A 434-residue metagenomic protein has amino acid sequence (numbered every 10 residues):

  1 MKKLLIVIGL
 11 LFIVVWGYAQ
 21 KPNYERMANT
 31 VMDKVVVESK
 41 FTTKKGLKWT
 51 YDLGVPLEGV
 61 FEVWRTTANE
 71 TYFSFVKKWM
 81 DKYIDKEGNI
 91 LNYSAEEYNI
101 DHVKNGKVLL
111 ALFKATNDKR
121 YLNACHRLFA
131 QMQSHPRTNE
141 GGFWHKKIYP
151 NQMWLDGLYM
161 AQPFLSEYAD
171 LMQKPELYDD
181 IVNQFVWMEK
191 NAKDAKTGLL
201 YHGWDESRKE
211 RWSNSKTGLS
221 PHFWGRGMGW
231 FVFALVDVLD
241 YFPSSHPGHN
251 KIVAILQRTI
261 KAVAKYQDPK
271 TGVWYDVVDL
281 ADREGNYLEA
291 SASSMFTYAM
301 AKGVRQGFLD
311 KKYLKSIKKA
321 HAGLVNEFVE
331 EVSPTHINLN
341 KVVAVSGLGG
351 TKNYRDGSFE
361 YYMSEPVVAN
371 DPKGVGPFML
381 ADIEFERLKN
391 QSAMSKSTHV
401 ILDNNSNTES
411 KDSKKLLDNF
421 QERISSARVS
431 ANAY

Functional and structural regions predicted by a protein language model:
M1-P22, S425-Y434: Bacterial Sec-dependent N-terminal signal peptides
P22-G54, T66-F73, K82-I100, G106-V108 (+8 more regions): CBM-like carbohydrate-recognition segments
T30, K34, G59-E62, K82 (+12 more regions): Alpha-helical scaffold segments in carbohydrate-active enzymes
E58-F61, N99-L112, F143-G157, G198-F223 (+2 more regions): Carbohydrate-binding/catalytic loop surfaces
T67, Y168-D179, V238-N250, G303-K311: Inter-helical turn/loop segments and adjacent helix faces that build the functional surface of alpha-helical bundle
Y121-M160: Asp-box/WD-like beta-propeller blade repeats and closely related beta-sheet repeat scaffolds
Y178-L239: Loop-centered beta-sheet repeat module
V232-A281, G285: Oxyanion-binding "anion nests"
